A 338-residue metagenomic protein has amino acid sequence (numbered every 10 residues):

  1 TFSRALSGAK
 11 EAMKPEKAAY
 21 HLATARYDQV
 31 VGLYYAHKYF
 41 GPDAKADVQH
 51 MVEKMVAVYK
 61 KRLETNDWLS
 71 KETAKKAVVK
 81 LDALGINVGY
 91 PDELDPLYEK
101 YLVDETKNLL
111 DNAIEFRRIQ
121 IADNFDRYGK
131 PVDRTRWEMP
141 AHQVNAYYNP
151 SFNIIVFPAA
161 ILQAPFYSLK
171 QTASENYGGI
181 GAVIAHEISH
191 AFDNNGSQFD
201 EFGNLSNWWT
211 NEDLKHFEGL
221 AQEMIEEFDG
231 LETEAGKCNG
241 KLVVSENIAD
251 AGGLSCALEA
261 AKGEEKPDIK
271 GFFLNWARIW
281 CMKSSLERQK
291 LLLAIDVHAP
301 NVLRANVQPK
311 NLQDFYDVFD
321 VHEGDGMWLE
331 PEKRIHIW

Functional and structural regions predicted by a protein language model:
T1-Y39: Function-dense linear segments that define catalytic or interfacial modules in macromolecule-processing proteins
T24-D28, G32-W338: Intrinsically disordered, low-complexity linker/terminal regions across diverse proteins
